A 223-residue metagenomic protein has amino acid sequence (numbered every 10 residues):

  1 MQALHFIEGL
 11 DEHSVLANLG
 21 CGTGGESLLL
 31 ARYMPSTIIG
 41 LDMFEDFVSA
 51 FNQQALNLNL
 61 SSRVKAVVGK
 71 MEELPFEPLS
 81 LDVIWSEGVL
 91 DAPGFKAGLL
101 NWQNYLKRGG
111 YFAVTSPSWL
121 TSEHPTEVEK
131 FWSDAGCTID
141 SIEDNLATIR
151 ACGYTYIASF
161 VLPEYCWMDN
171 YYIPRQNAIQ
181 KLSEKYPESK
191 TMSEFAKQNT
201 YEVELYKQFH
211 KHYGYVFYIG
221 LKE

Functional and structural regions predicted by a protein language model:
M1-E12: Conserved alpha-helix/loop element of class I SAM-dependent methyltransferases that forms part of the SAM/SAH-binding
A17-L19, T23-E73: Class I SAM-dependent methyltransferase SAM/SAH-binding core
E72-V83: A short acidic, Gly/Pro-enriched loop at the edge of an enzyme's catalytic core that lines a small-molecule cofactor
V83-K96: A short SAM/SAH-binding and catalytic strip from SAM-dependent methyltransferases
K96-Y111: A short glycine-rich, Lys/Arg-flanked "PGG" loop and its adjoining helix->strand segment in the class I
P117-G136: Short, glycine-/aromatic-enriched active-site segment of Class I SAM-dependent methyltransferases
T138-G153: Short alpha-helix
F160-E223: Conserved Class I S-adenosyl-L-methionine
